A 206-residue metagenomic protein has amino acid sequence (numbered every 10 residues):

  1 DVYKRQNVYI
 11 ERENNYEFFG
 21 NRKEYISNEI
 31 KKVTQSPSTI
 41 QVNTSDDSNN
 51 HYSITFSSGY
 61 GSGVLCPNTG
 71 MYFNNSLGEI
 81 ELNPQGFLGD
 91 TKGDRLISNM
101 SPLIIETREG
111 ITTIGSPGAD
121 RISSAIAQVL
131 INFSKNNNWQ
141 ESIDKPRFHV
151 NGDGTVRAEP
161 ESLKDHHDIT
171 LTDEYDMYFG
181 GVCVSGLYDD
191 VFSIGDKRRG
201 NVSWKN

Functional and structural regions predicted by a protein language model:
K4-S57, C66-T69: Internal maturation/activation junctions in enzymes
E29, D46-D47, P160-N206: Cofactor-centric catalytic regions
K31-Q35, T91-I97, D173-M177: Short Gly/Pro-enriched turn/cap motifs at secondary-structure boundaries
P37, C66-N68, I97-M100, R121 (+2 more regions): Short, solvent-exposed loop/turn segments at the edges of secondary structure
N50-T112, K135, W139-Q140: Active-site rim segments in enzyme catalytic domains, especially the processed small/beta chain of N-terminal
I114-N137: Alpha-helical support elements that line or immediately flank enzyme active sites and cofactor-binding pockets
F133-T170: Compact, glycine/acidic-enriched structural inserts
